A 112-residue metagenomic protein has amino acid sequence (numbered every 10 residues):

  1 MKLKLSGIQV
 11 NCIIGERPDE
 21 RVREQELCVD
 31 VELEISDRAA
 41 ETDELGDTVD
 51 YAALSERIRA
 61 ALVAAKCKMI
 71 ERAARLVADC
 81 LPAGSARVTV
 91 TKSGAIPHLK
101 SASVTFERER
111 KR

Functional and structural regions predicted by a protein language model:
M1-R112: N-terminal, polar/charged subdomain of small-to-medium soluble alpha/beta proteins
